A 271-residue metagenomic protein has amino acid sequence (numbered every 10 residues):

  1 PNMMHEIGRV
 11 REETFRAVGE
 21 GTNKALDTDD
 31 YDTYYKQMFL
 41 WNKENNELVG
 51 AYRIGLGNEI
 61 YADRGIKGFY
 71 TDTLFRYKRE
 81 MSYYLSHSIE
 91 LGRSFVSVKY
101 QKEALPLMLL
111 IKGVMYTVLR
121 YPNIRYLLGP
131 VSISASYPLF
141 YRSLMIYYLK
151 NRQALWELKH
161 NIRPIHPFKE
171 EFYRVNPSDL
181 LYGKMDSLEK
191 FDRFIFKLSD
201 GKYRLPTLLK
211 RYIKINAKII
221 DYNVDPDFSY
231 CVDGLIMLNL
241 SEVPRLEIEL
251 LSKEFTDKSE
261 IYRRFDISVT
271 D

Functional and structural regions predicted by a protein language model:
P1-N45, V49-G50, L56: Short amphipathic alpha-helix that is part of the acyltransferase structural core
E12, T22-A25, E59-K218, N223-V224 (+1 more regions): Acyl-donor binding region in acyl/amide transferases
D30-F39, R204, S229-G234: A short helix-loop-beta-strand connector motif used in the catalytic cores of GNAT acetyltransferases and, in some
N42-N45, R53-N58, R93-F95, V131-I133 (+1 more regions): Short, flexible loop/turn elements at secondary-structure junctions
G68-F69, L250-D257: Short intrinsically disordered coil segments
N223-V224, C231-V232, R245-L251: Short conserved micro-motifs at the rims of enzyme active sites and ligand-binding pockets
V232-E242: C-terminal "cap" of GNAT-fold acetyltransferases
F255-D271: Short, cationic low-complexity segments
